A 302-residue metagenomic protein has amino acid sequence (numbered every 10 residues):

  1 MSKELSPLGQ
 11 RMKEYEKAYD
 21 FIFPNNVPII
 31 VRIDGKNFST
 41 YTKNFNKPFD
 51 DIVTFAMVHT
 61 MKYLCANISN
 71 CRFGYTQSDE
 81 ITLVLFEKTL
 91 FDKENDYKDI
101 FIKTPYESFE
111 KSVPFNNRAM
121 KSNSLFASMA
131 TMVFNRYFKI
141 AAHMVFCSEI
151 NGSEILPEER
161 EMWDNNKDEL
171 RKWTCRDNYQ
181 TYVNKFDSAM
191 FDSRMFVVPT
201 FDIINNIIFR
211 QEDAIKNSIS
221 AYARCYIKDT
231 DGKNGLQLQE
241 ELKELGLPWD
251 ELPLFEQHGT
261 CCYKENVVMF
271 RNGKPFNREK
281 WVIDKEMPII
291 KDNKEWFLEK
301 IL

Functional and structural regions predicted by a protein language model:
M1-L302: Regulatory and interdomain segments flanking nucleotide-handling catalytic cores in signaling/defense enzymes
